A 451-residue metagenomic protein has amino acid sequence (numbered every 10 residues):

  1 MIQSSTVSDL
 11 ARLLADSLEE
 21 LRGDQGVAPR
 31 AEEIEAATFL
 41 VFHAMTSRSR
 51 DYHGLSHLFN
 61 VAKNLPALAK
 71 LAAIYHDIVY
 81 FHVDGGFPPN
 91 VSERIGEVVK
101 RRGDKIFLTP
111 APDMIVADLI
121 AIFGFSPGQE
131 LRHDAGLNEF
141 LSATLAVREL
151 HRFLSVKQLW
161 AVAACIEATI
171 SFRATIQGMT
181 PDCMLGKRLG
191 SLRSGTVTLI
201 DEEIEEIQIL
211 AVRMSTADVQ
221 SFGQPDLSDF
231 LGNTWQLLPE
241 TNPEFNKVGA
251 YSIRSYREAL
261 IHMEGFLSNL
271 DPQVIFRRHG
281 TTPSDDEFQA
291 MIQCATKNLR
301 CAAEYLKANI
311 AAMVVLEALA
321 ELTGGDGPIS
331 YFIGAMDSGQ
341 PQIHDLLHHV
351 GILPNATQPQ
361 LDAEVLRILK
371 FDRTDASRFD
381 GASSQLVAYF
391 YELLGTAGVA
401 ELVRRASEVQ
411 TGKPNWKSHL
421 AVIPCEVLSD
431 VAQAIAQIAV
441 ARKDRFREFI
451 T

Functional and structural regions predicted by a protein language model:
M1-F42, S47: N-terminal capping/interface segment
I2-R12, Y75-V79, D84-G86, V91 (+2 more regions): Divalent metal-dependent phosphate-bond-processing catalytic cores, especially two-metal-ion Mg2+/Mn2+ enzymes that act
A31-F42, K70, L159-I170, K307: Short, well-structured alpha-helical segments
I34-L40, T109-I122: Active-site-adjacent bridging/hinge elements
A36-A62, F125-H133: Active-site flanking loop/helix segments enriched in acidic
V61, A135-R152: An active-site-proximal "capping" alpha-helix that borders the catalytic cofactor pocket
V61, A69-G85, D118-S126, S142 (+1 more regions): His-Asp-centered metal-binding catalytic motifs of divalent-metal-dependent phosphohydrolases/nucleases
G85-K105: Post-HEXXH active-site segment of zinc metalloproteases
